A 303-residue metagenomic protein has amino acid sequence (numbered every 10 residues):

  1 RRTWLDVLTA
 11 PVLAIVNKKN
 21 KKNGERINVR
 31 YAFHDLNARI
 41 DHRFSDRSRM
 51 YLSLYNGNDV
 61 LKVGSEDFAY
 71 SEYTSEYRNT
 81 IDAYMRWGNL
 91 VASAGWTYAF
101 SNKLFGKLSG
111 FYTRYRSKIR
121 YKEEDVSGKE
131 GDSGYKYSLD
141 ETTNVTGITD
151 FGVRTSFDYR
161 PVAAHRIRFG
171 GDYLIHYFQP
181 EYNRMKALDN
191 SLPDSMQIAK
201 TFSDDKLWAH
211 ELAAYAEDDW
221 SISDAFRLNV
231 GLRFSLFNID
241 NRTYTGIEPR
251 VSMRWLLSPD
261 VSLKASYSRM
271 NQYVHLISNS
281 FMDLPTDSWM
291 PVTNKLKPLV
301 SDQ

Functional and structural regions predicted by a protein language model:
R1-Y84, Y121: Periplasmic-side early beta-strands and strand-to-turn transitions of outer-membrane beta-barrels
D6-L13, G57, V63-S71, S75-Y77 (+6 more regions): Outer-membrane beta-barrel translocator domains and adjoining extracellular loop/strand segments of Gram-negative
D41-V60, A83-D240: Face-selective signature of the C-terminal outer-membrane beta-barrel domain
N79-W96, S203-A209, N271-Q303: Outer-membrane beta-barrel signature, preferentially recognizing the C-terminal barrel domain of Gram-negative
K107-F111, K118-I119, L256, K297-Q303: Membrane-embedded beta-barrel scaffold of Gram-negative outer-membrane proteins
G246-L256: Feature captures outer-membrane beta-barrel proteins of Gram-negative bacteria and organelles
K264-S266, P291: A generic "structured core" feature
